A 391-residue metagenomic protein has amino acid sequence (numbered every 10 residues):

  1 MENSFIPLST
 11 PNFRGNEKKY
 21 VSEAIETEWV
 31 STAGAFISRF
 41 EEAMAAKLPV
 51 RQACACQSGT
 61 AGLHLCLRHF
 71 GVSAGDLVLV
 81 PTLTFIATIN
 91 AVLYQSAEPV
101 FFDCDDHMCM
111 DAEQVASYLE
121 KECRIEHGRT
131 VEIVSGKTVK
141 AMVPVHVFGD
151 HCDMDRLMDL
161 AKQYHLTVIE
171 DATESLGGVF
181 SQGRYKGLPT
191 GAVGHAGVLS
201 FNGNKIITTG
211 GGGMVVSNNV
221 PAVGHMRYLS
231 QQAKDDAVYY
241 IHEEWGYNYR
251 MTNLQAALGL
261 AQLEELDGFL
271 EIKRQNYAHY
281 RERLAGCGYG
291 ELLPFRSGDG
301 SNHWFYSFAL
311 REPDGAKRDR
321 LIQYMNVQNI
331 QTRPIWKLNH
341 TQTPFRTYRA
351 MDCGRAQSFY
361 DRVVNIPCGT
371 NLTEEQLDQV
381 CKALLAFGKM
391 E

Functional and structural regions predicted by a protein language model:
M1-V30, P367: N-terminal "arm"/small-domain region of PLP-dependent enzymes with the aminotransferase-like
V30-L77, A91-Q95, F101, R124-I133: Phosphate-binding glycine-rich loop
S38-E42, V50-A53, R124-K137, A141-P144 (+4 more regions): PLP-dependent aminotransferase class I/II
T84-I89: Conserved coil-to-alpha-helix start sites within the AMP-binding
N90-V92, L160, P189, L254: Hydrophobic/aromatic ligand-binding patch that stacks against planar heteroaromatic rings of cofactors or nucleotides
Q95, Q163-Y164, Q328: Helix C-cap/helix->beta junction micro-motif
E98-M108, R333: Short beta-strand->loop structural element characteristic of the AMP-binding/adenylate-forming
M108-T209, M214-V216, P221: Active-site phosphate-binding strand-loop segment of PLP-dependent enzymes
